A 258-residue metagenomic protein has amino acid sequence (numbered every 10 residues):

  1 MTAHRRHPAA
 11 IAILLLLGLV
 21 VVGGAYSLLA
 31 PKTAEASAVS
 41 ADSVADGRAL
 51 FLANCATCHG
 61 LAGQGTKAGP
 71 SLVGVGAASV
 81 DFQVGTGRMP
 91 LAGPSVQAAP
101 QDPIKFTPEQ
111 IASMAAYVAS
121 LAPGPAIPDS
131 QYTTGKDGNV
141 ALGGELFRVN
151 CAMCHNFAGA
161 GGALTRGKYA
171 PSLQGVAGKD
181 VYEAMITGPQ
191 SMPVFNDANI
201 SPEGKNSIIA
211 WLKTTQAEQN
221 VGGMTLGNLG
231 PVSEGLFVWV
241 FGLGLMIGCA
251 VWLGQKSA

Functional and structural regions predicted by a protein language model:
M1-P8: Cytosolic-side transmembrane helix boundary signature
P8-P31, P103-D129, N196-S257: C-terminal capping alpha-helices of c-type cytochrome domains
A30-S43: Ser/Thr/Pro/Gly-rich low-complexity linker/stalk segments immediately outside membranes or between
S40-V44, R48-G74, F82, T86-A92 (+6 more regions): Periplasmic/extracellular electron-transfer cofactor-ligation site, primarily the c-type cytochrome heme-c attachment
V73-A122, L164-N220: Extracytoplasmic electron-transfer domains, predominantly the class I c-type cytochrome c fold
A98-A99, H155, G254: Generic secondary-structure boundary signal with a strong preference for alpha-helix termini
